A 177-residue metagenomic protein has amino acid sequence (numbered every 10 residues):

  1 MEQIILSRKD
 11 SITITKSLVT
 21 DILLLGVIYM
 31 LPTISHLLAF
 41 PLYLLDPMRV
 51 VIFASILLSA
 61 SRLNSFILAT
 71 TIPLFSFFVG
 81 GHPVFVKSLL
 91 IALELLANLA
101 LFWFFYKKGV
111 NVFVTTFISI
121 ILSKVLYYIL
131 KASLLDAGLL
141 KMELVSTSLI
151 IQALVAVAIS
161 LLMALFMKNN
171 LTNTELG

Functional and structural regions predicted by a protein language model:
E2-L57, L63-N64: Hydrophobic transmembrane alpha-helices
E2-V27, L68, L89-A132, A164: Short helix-perturbing small/polar motifs within transmembrane alpha-helices
Y29-L45, I72-F102, K131-D136, L144: Interfacial aromatic-anchored transmembrane helix boundaries in multi-pass membrane proteins
M30, A69, P73, F77 (+2 more regions): Hydrophobic alpha-helical segments of integral membrane proteins
V50-A54, F77, L95-L99, K124-Y128 (+1 more regions): Hydrophobic transmembrane alpha-helices of multi-pass small-molecule transporters
A60-S61, N111: A helix-boundary/kink motif common to multi-pass secondary transporters, especially Major Facilitator Superfamily
R62-T70: Transmembrane-helix signature of polytopic, membrane-embedded enzymes that assemble or transfer cell-envelope glycans
F85-L89, F105-G177: Membrane-embedded alpha-helical hairpins and interfacial helices in multi-pass inner-membrane proteins
